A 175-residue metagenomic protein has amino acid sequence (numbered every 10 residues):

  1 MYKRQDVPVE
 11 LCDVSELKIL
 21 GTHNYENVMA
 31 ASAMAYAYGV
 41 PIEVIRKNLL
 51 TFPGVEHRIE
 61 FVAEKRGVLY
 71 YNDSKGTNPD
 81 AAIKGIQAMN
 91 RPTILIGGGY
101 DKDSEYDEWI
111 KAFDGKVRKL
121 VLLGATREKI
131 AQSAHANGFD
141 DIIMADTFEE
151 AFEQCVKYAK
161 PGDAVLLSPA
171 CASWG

Functional and structural regions predicted by a protein language model:
M1-Q5: Conserved small/polar residues in nucleotide/adenosyl-binding loops
L11-V117: Nucleotide phosphate-binding/pyrophosphate-handling subdomain across enzymes that bind or process nucleotide phosphates
V68-L69, S173-G175: A short acidic, helix-capping loop that chelates divalent metal ions and anchors anionic groups
D103, E128, S173: Glycine-rich nucleotide phosphate-binding loop and flanking beta-alpha elements of Rossmann-like dinucleotide-binding
D107-D163: C-terminal helical cap/extension that packs against the catalytic core of soluble nucleotide-cofactor enzymes
L166-A170: Short beta-strands and strand-loop turn motifs
